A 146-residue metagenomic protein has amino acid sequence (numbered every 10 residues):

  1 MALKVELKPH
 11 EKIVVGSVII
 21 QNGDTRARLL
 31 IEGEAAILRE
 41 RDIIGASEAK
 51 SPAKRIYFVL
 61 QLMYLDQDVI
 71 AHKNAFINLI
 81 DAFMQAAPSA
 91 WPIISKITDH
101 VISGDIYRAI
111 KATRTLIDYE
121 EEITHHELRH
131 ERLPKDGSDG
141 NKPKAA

Functional and structural regions predicted by a protein language model:
M1-R28: Short, charged/polar N-terminal "headpieces" of proteins
L3, R26, I43-I44, F58-M63: Short acidic/polar alpha-helix capping motifs at helix-coil junctions
H10, E48-A53: Feature detects long, helix-prone N-terminal segments enriched in hydrophobes
H10, V18, E34-A36, L65: Generic structural motif
N22-K50: Short, surface-exposed, low-complexity cationic segments
L38-R39, I44-A46, K54, M63 (+1 more regions): Short, intrinsically disordered/low-complexity patches at protein termini and at juxtamembrane boundaries
S51-S95: Ordered, amphipathic secondary-structure segments that act as subunit-interaction surfaces in large macromolecular
D81-A146: C-terminal charged interaction modules
